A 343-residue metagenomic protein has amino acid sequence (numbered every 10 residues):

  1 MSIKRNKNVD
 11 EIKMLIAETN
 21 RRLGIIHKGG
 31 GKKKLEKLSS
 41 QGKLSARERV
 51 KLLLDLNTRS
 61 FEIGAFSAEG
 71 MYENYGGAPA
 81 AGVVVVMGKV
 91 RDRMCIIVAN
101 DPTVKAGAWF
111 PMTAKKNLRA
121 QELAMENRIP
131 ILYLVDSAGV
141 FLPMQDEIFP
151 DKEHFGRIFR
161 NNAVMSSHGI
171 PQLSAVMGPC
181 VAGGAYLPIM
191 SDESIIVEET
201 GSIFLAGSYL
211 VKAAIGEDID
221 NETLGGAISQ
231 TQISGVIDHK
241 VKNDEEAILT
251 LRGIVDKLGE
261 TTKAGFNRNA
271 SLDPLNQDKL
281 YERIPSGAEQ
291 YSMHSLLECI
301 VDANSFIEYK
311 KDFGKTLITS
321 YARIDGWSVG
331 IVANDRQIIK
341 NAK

Functional and structural regions predicted by a protein language model:
M1-G70, L205-S320, V329: Amphipathic alpha-helical segments at domain termini/boundaries
I3, V135-K263: Conserved catalytic cores of soluble enzyme domains, especially glycine-rich substrate-binding beta-alpha loops
E36-S40, L44, R49-L173: Long, structured ligand/cofactor-binding scaffold of large enzymes
L44-R49, V84, V181-M190, R323: Conserved phosphate/anionic-ligand binding catalytic regions in large, soluble enzymes, centered on
S67-I96, K116, M125, Q290-K343: Non-catalytic terminal/interface segments that mediate subunit docking, oligomerization, and allosteric communication
V90-D92, E126-R128, G169, V181 (+4 more regions): Short, well-ordered loop/turn elements at secondary-structure boundaries
D101-A124, D192-S194, G201-I203, S208-A213 (+3 more regions): Extended active-site and interfacial segments that coordinate phosphate-rich ligands in large catalytic machineries
M112-K116, P179-A182, G314: Short, glycine/acidic-rich beta->alpha junctions
